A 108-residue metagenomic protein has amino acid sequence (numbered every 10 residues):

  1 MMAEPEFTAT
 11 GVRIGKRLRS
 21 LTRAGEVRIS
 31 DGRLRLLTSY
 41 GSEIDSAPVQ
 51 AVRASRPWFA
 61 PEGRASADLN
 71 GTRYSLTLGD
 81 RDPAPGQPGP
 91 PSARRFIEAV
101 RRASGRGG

Functional and structural regions predicted by a protein language model:
M1-R28, P88-G107: Anionic N-terminal interaction surfaces
R13-I14, T38-Y40, A67-G71: Short acidic, glycine-rich loop/turn motifs
R17-E62: Phosphoinositide-binding peripheral membrane targeting modules
S46-G108: Acidic, Ser/Thr- and proline-rich intrinsically disordered linker/docking segments of eukaryotic scaffolds
